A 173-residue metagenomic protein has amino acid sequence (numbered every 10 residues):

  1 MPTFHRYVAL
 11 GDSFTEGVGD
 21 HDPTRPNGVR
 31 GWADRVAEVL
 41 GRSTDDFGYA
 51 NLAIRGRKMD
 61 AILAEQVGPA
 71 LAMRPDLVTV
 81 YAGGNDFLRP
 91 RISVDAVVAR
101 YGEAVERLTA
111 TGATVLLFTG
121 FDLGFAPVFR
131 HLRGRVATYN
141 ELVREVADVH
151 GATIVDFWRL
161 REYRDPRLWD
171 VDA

Functional and structural regions predicted by a protein language model:
M1-R55, V67-R74: Serine-esterase "nucleophile elbow" of acetyl-processing enzymes
H5, D45, A110-L116, A152: A short helix->loop->beta-strand "cap" motif at the edges of active sites that frequently abuts
V8-A9, A50-N51, L77-Y81, L116-T119 (+1 more regions): Structural recognition of the beta-strand scaffold that forms the well-ordered cores of secreted hydrolase catalytic
E16-D22, D45, M59-A96, D122-L123: Oxyanion-hole/transition-state-stabilizing segment in secreted/luminal serine hydrolases and related acyltransferases
H21-N27, I92-D95, R130-G134, W169-D172: Short glycine-enriched, charge-decorated loop/helix-capping segments at active-site entrances that position
A96-A99, E103-A110, T138-E145: Alpha-helical scaffolding segments of alpha/beta enzyme cores, especially the outer helices of TIM-barrel or partial
F121-A173: Catalytic His-Asp segment of secreted/periplasmic serine-dependent ester chemistry enzymes
